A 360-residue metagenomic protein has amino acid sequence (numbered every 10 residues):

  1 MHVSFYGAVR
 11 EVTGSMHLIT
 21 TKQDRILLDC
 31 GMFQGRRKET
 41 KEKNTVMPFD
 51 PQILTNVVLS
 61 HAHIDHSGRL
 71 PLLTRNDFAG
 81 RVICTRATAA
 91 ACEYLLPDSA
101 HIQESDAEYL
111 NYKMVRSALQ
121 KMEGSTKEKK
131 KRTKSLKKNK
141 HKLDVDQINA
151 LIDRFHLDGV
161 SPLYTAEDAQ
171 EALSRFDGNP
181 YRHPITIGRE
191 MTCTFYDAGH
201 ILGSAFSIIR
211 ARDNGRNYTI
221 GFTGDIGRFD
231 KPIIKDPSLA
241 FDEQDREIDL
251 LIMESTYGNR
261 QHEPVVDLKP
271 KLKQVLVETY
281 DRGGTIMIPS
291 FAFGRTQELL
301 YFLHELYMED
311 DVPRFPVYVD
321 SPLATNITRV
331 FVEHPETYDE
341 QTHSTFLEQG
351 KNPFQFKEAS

Functional and structural regions predicted by a protein language model:
M1-V58, S67, T74-E298, H304-D311 (+1 more regions): His/Asp/Glu-rich metal-coordinating catalytic cores of metallo-dependent phosphodiesterases/hydrolases acting on
E104-E108, Y112, T328-F354: Acidic, Ser/Thr-rich peripheral helices and adjacent loops at domain boundaries
R282-G284, P313, G350-P353, K357-S360: ASCE RecA-like P-loop NTPase motor cores that couple ATP hydrolysis to mechanical translocation on nucleic acids
E298-L299, R329: Short Asp/Glu-rich motifs
